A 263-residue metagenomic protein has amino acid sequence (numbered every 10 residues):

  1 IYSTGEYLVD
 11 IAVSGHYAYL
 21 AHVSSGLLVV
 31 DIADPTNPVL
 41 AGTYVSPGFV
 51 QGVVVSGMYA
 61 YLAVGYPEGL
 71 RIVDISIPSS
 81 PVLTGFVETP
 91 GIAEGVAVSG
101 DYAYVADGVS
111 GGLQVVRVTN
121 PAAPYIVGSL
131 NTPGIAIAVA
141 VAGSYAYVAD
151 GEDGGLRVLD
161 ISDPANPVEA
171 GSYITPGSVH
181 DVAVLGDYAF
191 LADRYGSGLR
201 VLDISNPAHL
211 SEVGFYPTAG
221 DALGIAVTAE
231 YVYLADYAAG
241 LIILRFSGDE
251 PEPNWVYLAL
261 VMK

Functional and structural regions predicted by a protein language model:
I1-L258: Feature marking well-ordered beta-strand scaffolds used for ligand recognition
M262-K263: Short, solvent-exposed mixed-charge patches
